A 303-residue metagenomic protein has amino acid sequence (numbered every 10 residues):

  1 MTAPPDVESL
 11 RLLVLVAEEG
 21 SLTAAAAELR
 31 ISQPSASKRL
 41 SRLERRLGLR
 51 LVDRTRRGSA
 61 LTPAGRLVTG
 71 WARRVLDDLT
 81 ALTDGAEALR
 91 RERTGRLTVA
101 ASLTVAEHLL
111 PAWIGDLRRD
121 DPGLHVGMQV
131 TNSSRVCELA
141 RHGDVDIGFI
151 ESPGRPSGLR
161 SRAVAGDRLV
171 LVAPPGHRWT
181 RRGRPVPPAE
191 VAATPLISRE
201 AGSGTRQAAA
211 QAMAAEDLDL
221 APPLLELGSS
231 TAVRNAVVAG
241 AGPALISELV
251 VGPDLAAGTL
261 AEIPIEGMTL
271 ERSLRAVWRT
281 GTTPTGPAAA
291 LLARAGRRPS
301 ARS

Functional and structural regions predicted by a protein language model:
V14-S32, G58: Short helix-boundary/capping micro-motifs
L22-A27, P34, S41, C137 (+1 more regions): Residues within helix-turn-helix
E44-P63: A short LG(V/I)-centered, amphipathic sequence patch enriched for acidic residue(s) preceding the LG motif
T94-S157: Central regulatory/effector-binding core of bacterial HTH transcription factors
N132-C137, R141-V145, E151, A208-I263: Hydrophobic hinge/microswitch elements
E151, W179-R181, P185-P188, P195-E216 (+3 more regions): Secondary-structure junction motif
R160-A201, E271-T282, P299: Hydrophobic/proline-rich hinge and linker segments of small-molecule sensing/allosteric domains, predominantly
A261-S303: A late-sequence structural motif
